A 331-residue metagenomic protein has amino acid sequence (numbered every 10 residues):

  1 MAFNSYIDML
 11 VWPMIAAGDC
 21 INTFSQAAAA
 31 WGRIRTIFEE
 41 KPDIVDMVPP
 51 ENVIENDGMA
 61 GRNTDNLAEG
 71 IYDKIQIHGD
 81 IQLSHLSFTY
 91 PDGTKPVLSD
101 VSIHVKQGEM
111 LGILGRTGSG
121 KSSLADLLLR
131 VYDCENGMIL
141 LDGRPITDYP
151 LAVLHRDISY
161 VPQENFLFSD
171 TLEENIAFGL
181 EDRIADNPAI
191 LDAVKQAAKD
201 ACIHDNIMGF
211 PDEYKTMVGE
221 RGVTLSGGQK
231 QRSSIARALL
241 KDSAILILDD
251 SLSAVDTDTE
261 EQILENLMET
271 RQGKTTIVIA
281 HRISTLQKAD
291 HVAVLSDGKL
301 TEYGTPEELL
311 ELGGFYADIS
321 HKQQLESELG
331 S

Functional and structural regions predicted by a protein language model:
M1-S5: Membrane-water interface of transmembrane alpha-helices in multipass transporters/channels
Y6, P13, T23, R116 (+1 more regions): DHp/HisKA histidine-phosphotransfer helix
M9-E39: Cytosolic ends of transmembrane helices, especially the final helix of ABC transmembrane type-1 domains
A28-K41, P49-G61, V194: Extended non-transmembrane interhelical loops and adjacent amphipathic helices of multipass membrane proteins
E40-D43, D212: Flexible, glycine-biased helix-capping/connector loops in cytosolic signal-transduction modules
I44-M47, M208: Transmitter module of two-component histidine kinases
I54-S331: ABC-type nucleotide-binding domain
